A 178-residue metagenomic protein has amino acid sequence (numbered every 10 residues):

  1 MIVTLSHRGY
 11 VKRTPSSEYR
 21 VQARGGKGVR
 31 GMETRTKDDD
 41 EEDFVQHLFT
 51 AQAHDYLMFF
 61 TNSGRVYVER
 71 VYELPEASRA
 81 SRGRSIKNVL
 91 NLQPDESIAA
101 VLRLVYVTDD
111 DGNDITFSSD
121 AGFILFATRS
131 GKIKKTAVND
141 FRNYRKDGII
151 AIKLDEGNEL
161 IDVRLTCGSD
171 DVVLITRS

Functional and structural regions predicted by a protein language model:
M1-S178: Short, structured "edge-of-domain" segments at secondary-structure transitions
